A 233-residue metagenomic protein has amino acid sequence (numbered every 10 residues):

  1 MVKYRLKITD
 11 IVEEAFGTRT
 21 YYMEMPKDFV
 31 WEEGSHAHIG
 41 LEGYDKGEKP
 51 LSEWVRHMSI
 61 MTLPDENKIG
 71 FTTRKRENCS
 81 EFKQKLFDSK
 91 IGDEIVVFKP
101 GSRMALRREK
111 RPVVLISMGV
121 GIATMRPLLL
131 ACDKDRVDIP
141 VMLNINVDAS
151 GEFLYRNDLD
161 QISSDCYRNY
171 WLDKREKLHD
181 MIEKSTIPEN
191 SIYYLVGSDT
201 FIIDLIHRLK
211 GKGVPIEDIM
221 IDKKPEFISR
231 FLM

Functional and structural regions predicted by a protein language model:
M1-V2, V97: N-terminal helix initiation/capping motif
V2-I91, D148: Ferredoxin-reductase
N78-M233: FNR/FR-type flavoprotein reductase catalytic core
